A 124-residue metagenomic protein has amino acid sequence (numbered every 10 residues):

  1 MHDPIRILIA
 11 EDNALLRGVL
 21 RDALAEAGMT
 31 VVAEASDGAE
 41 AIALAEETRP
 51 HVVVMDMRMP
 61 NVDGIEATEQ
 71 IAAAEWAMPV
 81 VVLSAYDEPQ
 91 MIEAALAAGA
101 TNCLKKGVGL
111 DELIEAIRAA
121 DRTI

Functional and structural regions predicted by a protein language model:
E11: Conserved acidic carboxylate
A14-A33: Two-component/phosphorelay signaling modules centered on CheY-like receiver
D37-E40, V62-E66: Acidic catalytic/metal-coordinating carboxylates
T48-V54: Active-site beta3 strand of CheY-like receiver
M59: Receiver (REC) domain active-site loop signature in two-component systems and cognate sites in sensor histidine kinases
I65-W76: Short amphipathic alpha-helix used as the core "switch/output" element in two-component signaling
E66, D87-L104, V108, E115: Alpha4 helix (beta4-alpha4-beta5 surface) of REC/receiver domains from two-component response regulators
